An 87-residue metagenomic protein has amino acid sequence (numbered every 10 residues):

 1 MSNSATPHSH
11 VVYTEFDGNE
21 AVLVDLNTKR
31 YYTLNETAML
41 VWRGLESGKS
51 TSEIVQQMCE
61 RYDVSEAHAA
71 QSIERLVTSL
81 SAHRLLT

Functional and structural regions predicted by a protein language model:
M1-M39, R43: Acidic, low-complexity/disordered tracts enriched in E/D and polar residues
R30-T87: Long, charge-rich, low-complexity alpha-helical segments
